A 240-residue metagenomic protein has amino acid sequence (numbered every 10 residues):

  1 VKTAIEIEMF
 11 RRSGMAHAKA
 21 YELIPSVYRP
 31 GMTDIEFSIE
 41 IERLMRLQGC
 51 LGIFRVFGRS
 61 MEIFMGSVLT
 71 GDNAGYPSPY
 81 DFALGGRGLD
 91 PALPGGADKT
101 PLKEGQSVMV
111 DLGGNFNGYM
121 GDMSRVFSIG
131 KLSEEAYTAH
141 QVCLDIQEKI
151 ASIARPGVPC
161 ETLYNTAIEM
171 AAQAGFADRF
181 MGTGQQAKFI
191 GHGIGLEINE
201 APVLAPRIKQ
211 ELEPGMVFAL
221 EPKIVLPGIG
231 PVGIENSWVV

Functional and structural regions predicted by a protein language model:
V1-V240: Active-site neighborhoods and metal-handling regions in enzymes and metal-associated proteins
